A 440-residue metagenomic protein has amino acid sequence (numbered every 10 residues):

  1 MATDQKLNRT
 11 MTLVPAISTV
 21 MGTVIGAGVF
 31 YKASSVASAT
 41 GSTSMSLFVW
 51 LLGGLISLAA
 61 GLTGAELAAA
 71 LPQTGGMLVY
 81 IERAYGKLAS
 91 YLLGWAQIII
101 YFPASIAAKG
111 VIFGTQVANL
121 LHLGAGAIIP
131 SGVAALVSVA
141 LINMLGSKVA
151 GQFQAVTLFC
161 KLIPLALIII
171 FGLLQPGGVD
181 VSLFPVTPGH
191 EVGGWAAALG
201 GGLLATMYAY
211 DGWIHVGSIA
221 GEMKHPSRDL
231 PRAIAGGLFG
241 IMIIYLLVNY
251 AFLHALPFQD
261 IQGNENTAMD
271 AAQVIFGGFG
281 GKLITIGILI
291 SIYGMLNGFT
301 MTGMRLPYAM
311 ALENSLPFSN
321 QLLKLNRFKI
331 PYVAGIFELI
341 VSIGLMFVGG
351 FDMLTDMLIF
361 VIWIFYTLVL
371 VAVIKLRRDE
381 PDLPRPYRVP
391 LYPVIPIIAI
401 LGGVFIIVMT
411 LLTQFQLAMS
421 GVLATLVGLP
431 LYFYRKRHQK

Functional and structural regions predicted by a protein language model:
M1-S44, S57-L58, L62, T74 (+5 more regions): Membrane-interface "cap" regions at the ends of multi-pass membrane proteins
A2-D4, L78-E82, G86, G110-S131 (+5 more regions): Helix-loop-helix connectors at the membrane interface of multi-pass transporters/channels
A2-N8, T43, L47, L121-S131 (+2 more regions): Helix-loop-helix junctions that connect adjacent transmembrane segments in multi-pass membrane transporters
S35, L58-L136, L141-M144, V149 (+3 more regions): Hydrophobic transmembrane alpha-helices that form the core helical bundles of multi-pass secondary transporters
V79-Y80, G86, A118-L123, G189 (+3 more regions): TM-loop-TM module centered on a large, flexible mid-protein loop between adjacent transmembrane helices in multi-pass
G114, A127-G178, D211, I234 (+3 more regions): Membrane-interface loop-to-helix entry segments
P164-I168, L306-P307, L358-R385, A424-K440: Hydrophobic alpha-helical segments of multi-pass membrane transport proteins
N320-Y332, Y366-F415: C-terminal membrane-solvent junction of multi-pass transporters and transport-like membrane proteins
